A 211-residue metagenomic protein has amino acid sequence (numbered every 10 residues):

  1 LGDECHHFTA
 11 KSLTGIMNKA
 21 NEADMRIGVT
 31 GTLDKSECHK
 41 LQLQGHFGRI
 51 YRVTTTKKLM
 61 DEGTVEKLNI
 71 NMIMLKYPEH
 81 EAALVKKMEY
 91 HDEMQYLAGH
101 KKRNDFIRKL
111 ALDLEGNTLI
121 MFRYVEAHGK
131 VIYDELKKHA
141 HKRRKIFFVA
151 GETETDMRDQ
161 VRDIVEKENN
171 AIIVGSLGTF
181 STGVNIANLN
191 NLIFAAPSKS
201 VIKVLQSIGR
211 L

Functional and structural regions predicted by a protein language model:
E4-H6, F180, A196-P197: Conserved Walker B
H6-N71: Post-DEXD/H (motif II) to motif III coupling segment of the RecA-like Helicase ATP-binding lobe
E22-I27, N117, N169-I172: Loop/turn-to-beta-strand initiation segments
L33, K199-L211: Conserved SF2 helicase motif VI
E66-H91, L136, A140: Short, basic/glycine-rich phosphate-binding loops at helix/coil junctions that contact nucleotide phosphates
V85-R123, A127-K138: Conserved interdomain hinge at the start of the Helicase C-terminal
K130-V131, R143-S181: Conserved helicase ATPase core of P-loop NTP-dependent helicases/translocases
G175, V184-P197, Q206: A short beta-strand element within the Helicase C-terminal
